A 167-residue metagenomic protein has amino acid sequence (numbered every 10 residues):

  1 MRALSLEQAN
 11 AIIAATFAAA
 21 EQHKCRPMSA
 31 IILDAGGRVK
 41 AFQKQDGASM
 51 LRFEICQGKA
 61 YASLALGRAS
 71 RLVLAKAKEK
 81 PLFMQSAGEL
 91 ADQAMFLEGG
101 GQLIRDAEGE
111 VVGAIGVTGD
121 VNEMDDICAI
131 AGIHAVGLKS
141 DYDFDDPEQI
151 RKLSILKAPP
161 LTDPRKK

Functional and structural regions predicted by a protein language model:
M1-K167: Flexible, solvent-exposed loop/hinge segments and secondary-structure transition points
